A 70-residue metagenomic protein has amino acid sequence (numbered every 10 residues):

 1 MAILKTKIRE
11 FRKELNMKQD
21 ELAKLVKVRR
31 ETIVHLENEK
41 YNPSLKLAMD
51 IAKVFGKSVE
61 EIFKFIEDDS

Functional and structural regions predicted by a protein language model:
T6-L25: Short basic helix-loop element that most often maps to the first helix and adjoining turn of HTH DNA-binding modules
D20, E31, E60: Key DNA-contact positions within bacterial/archaeal DNA-binding proteins
V28-Y41: Recognition helix of helix-turn-helix/homeodomain-like DNA-binding domains that insert into the DNA major groove
N38, K57, E67: Short, conserved catalytic or interaction motifs in soluble domains
K46-E61: DNA major-groove recognition helix of helix-turn-helix/homeodomain DNA-binding modules
F63-S70: Short, charged recognition helix plus adjacent turn of helix-turn-helix-like nucleic-acid-binding domains
